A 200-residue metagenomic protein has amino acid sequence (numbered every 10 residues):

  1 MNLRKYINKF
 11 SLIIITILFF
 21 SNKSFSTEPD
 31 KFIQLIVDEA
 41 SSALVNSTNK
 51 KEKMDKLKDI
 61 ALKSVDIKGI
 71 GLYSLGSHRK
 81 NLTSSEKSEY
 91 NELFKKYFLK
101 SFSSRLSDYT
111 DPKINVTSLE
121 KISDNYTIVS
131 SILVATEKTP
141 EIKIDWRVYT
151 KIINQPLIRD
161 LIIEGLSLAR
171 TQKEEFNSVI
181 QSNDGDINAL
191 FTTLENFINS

Functional and structural regions predicted by a protein language model:
N2-S11: Bacterial N-terminal signal peptides that target proteins for export
S11-F19: Bacterial N-terminal signal peptides
N22-S26: Sec/Tat signal peptide C-region and signal peptidase I cleavage site
E28-L106: Early exported N-terminus immediately downstream of N-terminal targeting peptides
R79, K96-Y97, A135-T136, I163-S167: Solvent-exposed loop/turn segments at secondary-structure junctions within structured extracellular/periplasmic domains
K100-I142, T193-S200: Surface-exposed, charged secondary-structure patches
E141-R170: Short beta-strand edge/turn micro-motifs at domain boundaries
D160-S200: Low-complexity, intrinsically disordered terminal/linker segments enriched in charged and Gly/Pro repeats
